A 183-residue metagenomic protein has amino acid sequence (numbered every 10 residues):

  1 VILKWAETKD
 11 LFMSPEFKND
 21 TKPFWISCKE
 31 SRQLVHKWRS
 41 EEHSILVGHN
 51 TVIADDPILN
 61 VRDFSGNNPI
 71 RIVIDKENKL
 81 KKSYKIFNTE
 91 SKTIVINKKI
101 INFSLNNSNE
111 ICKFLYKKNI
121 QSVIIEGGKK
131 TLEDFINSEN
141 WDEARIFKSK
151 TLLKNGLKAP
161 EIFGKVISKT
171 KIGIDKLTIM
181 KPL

Functional and structural regions predicted by a protein language model:
I2-L183: Enzymes that bind and transform nitrogen-containing heteroaromatic metabolites
